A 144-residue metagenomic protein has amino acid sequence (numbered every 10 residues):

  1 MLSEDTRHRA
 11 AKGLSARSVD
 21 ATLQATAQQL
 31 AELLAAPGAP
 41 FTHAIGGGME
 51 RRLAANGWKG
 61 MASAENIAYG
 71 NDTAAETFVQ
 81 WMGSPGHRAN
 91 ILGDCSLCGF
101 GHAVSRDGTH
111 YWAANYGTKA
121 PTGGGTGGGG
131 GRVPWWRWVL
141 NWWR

Functional and structural regions predicted by a protein language model:
M1-P37: A short alpha-helix/helix-coil micro-patch that ends at or immediately precedes a cysteine
A11, A36, F41, T77 (+1 more regions): Short, solvent-exposed loop/turn elements at domain surfaces
R17, A21, A39, R51 (+3 more regions): Flexible, active-site-adjacent loop/turn segments at secondary-structure boundaries
Q24-D72: Short, surface-exposed glycine/acidic/tryptophan-bearing loops
G60, A68-R144: Disulfide-stabilized extracellular recognition modules
